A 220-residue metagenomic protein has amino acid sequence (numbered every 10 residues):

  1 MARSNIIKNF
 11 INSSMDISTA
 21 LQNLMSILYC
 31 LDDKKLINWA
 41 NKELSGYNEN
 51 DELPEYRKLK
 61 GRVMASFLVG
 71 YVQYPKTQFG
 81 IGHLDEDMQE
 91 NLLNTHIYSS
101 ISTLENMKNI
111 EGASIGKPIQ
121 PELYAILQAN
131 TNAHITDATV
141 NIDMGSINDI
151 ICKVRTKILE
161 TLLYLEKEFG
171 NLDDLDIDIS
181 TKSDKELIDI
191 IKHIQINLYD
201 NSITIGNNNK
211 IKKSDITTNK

Functional and structural regions predicted by a protein language model:
M1, N12-M15, L31, L92-T95 (+4 more regions): Alpha-helix boundary/N-cap detector
N5, N9-N12, D16-T19, N23-S26 (+3 more regions): Charged, amphipathic alpha-helical oligomerization/scaffolding segments
D16-V72: N-terminal interaction modules that seed assembly of large macromolecular complexes
L36-W39, N171-I177: Short, glycine/acidic-rich hinge or "gate" loops at secondary-structure transitions that mediate conformational
N50-T103: Heme-based O2/NO sensor domains and their adjacent alpha-helical segments, primarily globin folds but also including
N94-M144: Short acidic, glycine/tyrosine-flanked loop/strand segments centered on an H-E-D-like triad
G145, D149, K153, K157-D173: Ser/Thr/Pro-rich, low-complexity mucin-like regions that serve as glycosylated stalks/linkers or repetitive adhesive
L175-K220: Long, low-complexity intrinsically disordered regions enriched in small/polar and proline/glycine residues
